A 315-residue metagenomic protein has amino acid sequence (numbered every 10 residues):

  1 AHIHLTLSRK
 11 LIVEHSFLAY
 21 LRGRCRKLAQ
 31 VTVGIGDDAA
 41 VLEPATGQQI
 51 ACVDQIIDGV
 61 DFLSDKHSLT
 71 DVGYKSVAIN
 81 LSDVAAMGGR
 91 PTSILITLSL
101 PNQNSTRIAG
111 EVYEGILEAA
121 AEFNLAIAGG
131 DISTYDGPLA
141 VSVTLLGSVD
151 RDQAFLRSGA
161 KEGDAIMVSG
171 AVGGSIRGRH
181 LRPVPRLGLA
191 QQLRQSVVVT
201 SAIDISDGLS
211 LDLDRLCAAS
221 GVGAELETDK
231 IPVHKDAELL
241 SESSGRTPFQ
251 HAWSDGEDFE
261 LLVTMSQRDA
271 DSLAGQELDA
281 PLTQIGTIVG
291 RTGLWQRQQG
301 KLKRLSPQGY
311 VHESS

Functional and structural regions predicted by a protein language model:
H4-G23, H67, P101-A126, Y135-V141 (+4 more regions): Glycine-/charge-enriched secondary-structure boundary and capping motifs
H4-S68, M87, I96, E114-A120 (+1 more regions): Extreme N-terminal cap/leader segments of soluble proteins
A29-Q30, A39-A40, L117, A128-T134 (+5 more regions): A generic local secondary-structure boundary/capping motif
V41, N80, G88, I127 (+4 more regions): Residue-level signal for inorganic ion chemistry
E43-G47, I56, R90-I176: Glycine-rich anion-binding loops of enzyme active sites
G73-V84, G115-A119: Short, well-ordered amphipathic alpha-helical segments that serve as non-catalytic structural scaffolds within diverse
M167-V168, S201-I203: Conserved beta-strand-loop-short alpha-helix elements that form and flank the Mn2+/Mg2+-coordinating active site
G174-A190: Short, compositionally biased
